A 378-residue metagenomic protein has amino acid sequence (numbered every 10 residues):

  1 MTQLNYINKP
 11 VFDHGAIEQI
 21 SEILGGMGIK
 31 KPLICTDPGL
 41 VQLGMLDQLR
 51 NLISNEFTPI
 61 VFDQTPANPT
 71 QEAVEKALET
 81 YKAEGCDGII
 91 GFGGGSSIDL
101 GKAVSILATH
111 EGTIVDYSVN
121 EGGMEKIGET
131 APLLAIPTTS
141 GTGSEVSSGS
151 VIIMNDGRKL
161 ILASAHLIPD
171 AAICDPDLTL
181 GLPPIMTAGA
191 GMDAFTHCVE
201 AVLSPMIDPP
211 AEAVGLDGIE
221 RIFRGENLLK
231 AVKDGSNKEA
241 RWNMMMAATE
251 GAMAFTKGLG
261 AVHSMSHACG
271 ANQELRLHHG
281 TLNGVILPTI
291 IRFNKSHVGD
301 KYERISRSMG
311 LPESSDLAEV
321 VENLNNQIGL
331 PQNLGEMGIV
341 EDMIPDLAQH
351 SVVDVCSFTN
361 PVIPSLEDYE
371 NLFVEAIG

Functional and structural regions predicted by a protein language model:
M1-M27: N-terminal amphipathic/basic leader segments beginning at the initiator methionine
E18-L33, N51-E56, A83: Glycine-rich phosphate/diphosphate-binding loops that line cofactor/substrate pockets in enzymes
V41-T113, N227-R241: N-terminal small/polar loop signature for handling phosphorylated ligands or for N-terminal nucleophile
E72-D177: Glycine/threonine-rich beta-strand-loop-alpha-helix active-site module that forms ligand/phosphate-binding
G141, T249-G280, D354-F358: Glycine-rich phosphate/pyrophosphate-binding beta-alpha loops
G149-K257, E367: Carboxylate- and glycine-rich phosphate/diphosphate-binding segment that chelates Mg2+/Mn2+
A271, L275, G280-M343: Gly/Pro-rich interdomain helix-loop hinge
E341-G378: Short, amphipathic C-terminal "tail helix"
